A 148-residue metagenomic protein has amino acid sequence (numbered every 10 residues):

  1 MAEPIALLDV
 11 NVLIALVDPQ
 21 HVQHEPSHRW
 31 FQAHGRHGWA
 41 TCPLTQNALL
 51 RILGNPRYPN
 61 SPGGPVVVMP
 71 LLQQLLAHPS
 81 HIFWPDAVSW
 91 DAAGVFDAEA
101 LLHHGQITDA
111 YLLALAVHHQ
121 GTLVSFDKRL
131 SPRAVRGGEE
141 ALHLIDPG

Functional and structural regions predicted by a protein language model:
M1, S89-L102, L113-G148: Acidic, PIN/NYN-like endoribonuclease modules and their adjacent C-terminal/linker elements
M1-T41, L53-V68, G148: Short, well-structured N-terminal submotif of metal-dependent ribonuclease cores
D9, D109, D127: Acidic active-site catalytic centers that drive phospho-/nucleotidyl reactions and related ester hydrolyses
L13, Q46-L49, L130-S131: A generic structural signal for short hydrophobic patches within well-formed alpha-helices
P19, P43-N47, M69-L101: Acidic catalytic patch
G38, S80-I82, E140-H143: Conserved beta-strand segments of alpha/beta enzyme cores
